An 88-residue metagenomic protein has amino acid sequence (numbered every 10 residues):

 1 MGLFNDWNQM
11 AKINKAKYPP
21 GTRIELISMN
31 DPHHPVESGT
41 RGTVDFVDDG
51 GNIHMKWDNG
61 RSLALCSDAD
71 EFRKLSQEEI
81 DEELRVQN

Functional and structural regions predicted by a protein language model:
G2-I13, P19-R85: Basic/aromatic-rich interaction segments and small domains that mediate binding to polyanionic partners
